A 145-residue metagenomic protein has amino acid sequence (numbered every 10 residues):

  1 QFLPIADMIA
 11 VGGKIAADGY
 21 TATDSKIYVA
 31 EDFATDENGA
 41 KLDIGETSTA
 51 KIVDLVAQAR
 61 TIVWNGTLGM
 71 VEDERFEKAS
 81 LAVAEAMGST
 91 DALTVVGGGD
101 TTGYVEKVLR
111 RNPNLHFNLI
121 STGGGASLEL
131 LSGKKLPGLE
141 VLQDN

Functional and structural regions predicted by a protein language model:
Q1-N145: Active-site loop-to-helix "anion-binding N-cap" substructures in soluble metabolic enzymes
